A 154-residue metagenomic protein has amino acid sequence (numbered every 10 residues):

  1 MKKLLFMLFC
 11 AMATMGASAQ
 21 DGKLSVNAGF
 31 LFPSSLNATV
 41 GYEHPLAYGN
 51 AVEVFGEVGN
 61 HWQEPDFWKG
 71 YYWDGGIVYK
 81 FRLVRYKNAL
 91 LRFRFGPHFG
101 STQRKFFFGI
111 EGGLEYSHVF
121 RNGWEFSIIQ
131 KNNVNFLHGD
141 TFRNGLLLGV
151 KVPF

Functional and structural regions predicted by a protein language model:
M1-D21, F154: Cleavable N-terminal export/targeting peptides
A19-E64, G149-P153: Short glycine/proline- and aromatic-enriched beta-strand/turn motifs that initiate or cap beta-hairpins
G22, Y48-V54, V84-A89, H118-F126: Repeated loop/turn-to-beta-strand initiation elements of outer-membrane beta-barrel proteins
G22-L24, S34-A38, K69-G75, F106-I110 (+1 more regions): Residues that define the transmembrane beta-barrel architecture of outer-membrane proteins
A28-F30, V40-H44, V58, G75-F81 (+4 more regions): Residues on the lipid-exposed face of transmembrane beta-strands in outer-membrane beta-barrel proteins
L31-P33, G59-P65, R82-V84, G96-R104 (+1 more regions): Sequence/structural signature of outer-membrane beta-barrel proteins
D66-F95: Helix-adjacent hinge/juxtasegments
S117-H118, W124, N132-G139: Membrane-helix boundary connector in multi-pass membrane proteins
